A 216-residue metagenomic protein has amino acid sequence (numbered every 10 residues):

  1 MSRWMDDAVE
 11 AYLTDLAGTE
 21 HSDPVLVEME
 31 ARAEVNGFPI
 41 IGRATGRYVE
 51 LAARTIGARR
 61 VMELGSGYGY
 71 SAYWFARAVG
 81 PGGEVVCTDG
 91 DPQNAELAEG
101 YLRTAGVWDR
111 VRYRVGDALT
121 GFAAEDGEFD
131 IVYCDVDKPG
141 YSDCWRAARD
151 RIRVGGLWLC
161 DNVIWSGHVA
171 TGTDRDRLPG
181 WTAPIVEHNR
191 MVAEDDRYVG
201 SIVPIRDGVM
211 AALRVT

Functional and structural regions predicted by a protein language model:
M1-I131, K138-L159, V163-T216: A short alpha-helical cap/connector motif
